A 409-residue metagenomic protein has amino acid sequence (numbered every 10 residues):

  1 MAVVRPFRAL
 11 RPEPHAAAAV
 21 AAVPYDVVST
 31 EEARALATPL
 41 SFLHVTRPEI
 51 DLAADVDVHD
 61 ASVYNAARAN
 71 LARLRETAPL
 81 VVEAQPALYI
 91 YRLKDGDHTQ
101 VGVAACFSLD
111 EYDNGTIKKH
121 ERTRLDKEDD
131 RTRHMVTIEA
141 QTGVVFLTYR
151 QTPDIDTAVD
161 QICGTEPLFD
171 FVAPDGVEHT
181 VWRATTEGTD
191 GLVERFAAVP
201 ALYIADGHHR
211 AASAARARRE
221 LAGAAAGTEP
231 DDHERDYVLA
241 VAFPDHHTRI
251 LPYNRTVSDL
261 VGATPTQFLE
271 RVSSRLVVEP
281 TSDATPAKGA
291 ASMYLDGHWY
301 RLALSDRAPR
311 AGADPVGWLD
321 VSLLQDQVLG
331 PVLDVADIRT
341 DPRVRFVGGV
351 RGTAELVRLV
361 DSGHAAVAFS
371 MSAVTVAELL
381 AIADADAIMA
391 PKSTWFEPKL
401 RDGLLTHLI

Functional and structural regions predicted by a protein language model:
M1-I409: Surface-exposed, charge/polar-rich loops and edge strands
